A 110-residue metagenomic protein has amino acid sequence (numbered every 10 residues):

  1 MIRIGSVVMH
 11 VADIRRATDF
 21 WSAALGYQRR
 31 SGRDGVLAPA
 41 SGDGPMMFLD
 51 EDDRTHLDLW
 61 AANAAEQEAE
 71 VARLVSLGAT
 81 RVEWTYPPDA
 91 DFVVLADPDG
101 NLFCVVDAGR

Functional and structural regions predicted by a protein language model:
M1-D19, R54-L59, V106-R110: N-terminal beta-strand motif that seeds the catalytic metal site of vicinal oxygen chelate
I2-S6, R30-G32, V36-L49, A72-R110: Vicinal oxygen chelate
D13, N63-E66: Acidic/polar helix N-cap motif
D13-Q28, R73-V75: Amphipathic alpha-helical segments
Q67-V71: Short, acidic/polar
